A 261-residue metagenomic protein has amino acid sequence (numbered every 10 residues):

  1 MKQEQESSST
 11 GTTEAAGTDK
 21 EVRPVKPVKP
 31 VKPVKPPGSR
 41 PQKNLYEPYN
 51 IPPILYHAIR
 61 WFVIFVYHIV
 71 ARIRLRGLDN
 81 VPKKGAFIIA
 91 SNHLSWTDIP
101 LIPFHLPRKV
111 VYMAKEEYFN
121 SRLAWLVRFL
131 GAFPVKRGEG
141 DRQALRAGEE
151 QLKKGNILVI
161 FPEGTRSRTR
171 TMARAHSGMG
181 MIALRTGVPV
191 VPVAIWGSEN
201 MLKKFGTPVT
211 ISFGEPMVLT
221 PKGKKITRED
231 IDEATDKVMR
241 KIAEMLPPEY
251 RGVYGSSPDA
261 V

Functional and structural regions predicted by a protein language model:
K2-L55, Q143-V261: Non-catalytic C-terminal accessory region of glycerolipid acyltransferases and related lyso-lipid remodeling enzymes
K35-G77, L101, S121-L130: A transmembrane-helix-recognition feature enriched in membrane-embedded lipid enzymes and envelope glyco-/phospholipid
H57, H68-I69, V81-G140, A147: Catalytic core of membrane glycerolipid acyltransferases/transacylases, capturing the structured, soluble-facing
F62-V63, F129-V135, P162-R166: Short, basic, glycine/proline-bearing loop/turn elements
I73, V110, L158: Hydrophobic anchor at the start of a short beta-strand that flanks the dinucleotide cofactor-binding loop
L75, Y112, A132-P134, V190 (+1 more regions): Conserved beta-strand scaffold positions in the cores of enzyme catalytic domains, especially in NTP/NDP-utilizing
D79, H93-L94, E116-Y118, G164-R166 (+2 more regions): Short, flexible active-site-adjacent loop segments at beta-strand->alpha-helix junctions, enriched in small/polar
D79-P82, D259-A260: A short beta-turn/loop motif at secondary-structure boundaries
